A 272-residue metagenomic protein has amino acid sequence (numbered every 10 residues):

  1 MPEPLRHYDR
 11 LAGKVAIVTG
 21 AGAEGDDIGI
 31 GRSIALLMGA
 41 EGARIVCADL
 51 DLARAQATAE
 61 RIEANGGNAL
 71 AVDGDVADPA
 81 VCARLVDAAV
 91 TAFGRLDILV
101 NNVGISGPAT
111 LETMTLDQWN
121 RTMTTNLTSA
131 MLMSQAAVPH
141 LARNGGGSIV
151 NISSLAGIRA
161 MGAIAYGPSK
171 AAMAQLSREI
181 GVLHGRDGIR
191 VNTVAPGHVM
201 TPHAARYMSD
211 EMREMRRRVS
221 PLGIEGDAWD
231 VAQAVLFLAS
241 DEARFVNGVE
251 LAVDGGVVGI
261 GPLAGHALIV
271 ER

Functional and structural regions predicted by a protein language model:
P2-H7, N247-R272: Short C-terminal tail/terminal secondary-structure segment of NAD(P)H-dependent dehydrogenase/reductase domains
Y8-V46: Canonical Rossmann dinucleotide-binding motif of NAD(H)/NADP(H)-dependent dehydrogenases/reductases, specifically
T110-L111, Q118-N120, R216: Substrate-binding pocket helix/loop in short-chain dehydrogenase/reductase
S134, S169, S177: Active-site helix of classical SDR
P139, V182-L183, R244: Alpha-helical segment proximal to the catalytic Tyr-Lys
G146, G185, R190, V246-G248: Short, small/polar-rich loop/turn modules that mediate ligand/substrate recognition or access, typified
S154: Residue(s) in the substrate-gating loop at a strand-loop-helix junction that position the organic substrate next
